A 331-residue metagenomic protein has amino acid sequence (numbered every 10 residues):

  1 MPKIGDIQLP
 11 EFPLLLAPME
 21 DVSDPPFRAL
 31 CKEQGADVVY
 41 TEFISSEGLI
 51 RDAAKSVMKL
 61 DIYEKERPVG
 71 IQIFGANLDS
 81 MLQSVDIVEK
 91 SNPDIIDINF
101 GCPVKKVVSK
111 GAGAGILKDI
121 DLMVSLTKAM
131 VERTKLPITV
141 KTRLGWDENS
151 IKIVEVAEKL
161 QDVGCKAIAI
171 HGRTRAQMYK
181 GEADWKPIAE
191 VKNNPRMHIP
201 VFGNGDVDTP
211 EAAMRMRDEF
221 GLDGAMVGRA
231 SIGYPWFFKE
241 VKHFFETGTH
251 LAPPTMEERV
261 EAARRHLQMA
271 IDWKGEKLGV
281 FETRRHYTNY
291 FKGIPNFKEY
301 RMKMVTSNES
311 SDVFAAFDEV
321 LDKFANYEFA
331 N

Functional and structural regions predicted by a protein language model:
M1-N331: Flavin-dependent oxidoreductase catalytic cores
